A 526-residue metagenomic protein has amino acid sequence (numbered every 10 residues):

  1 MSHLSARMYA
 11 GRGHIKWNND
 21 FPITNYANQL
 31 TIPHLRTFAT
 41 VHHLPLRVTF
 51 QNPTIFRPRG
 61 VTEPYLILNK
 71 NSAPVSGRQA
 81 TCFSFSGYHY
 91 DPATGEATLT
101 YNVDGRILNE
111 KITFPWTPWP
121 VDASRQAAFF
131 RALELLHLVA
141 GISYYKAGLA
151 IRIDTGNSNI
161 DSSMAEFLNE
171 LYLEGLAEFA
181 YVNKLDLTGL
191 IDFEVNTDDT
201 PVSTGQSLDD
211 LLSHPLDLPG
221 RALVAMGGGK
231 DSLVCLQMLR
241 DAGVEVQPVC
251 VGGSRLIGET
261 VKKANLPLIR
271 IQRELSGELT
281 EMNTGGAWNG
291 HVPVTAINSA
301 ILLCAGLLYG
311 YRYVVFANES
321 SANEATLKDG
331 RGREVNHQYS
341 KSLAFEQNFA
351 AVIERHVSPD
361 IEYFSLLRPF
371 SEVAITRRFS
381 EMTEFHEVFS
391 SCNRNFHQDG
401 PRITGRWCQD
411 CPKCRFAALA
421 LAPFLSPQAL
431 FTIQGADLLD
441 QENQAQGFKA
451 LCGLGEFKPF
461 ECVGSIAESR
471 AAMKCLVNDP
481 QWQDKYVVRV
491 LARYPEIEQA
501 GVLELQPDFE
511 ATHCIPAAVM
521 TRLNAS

Functional and structural regions predicted by a protein language model:
L30-A222, M238-E278, W288, G310: RNA-binding accessory domains that recognize and position tRNA/RNA substrates
L44-Y101, R106, R355, P359 (+2 more regions): ATP/NTP-dependent adenylation/nucleotidyl-transfer catalytic domains that generate, transfer, or process NMP-activated
S143-T155, G306-V314, L421-T432, N478-Q483: Short helix-capping/linker segments at secondary-structure and domain boundaries
M226: Class I SAM-dependent methyltransferase "Motif I" SAM/SAH-binding loop
D231: Hydrophobic/small residue at the entry helix of a nucleotide-binding pocket
V249-E387, S391, I403: ATP-dependent adenylate-handling ligase core
